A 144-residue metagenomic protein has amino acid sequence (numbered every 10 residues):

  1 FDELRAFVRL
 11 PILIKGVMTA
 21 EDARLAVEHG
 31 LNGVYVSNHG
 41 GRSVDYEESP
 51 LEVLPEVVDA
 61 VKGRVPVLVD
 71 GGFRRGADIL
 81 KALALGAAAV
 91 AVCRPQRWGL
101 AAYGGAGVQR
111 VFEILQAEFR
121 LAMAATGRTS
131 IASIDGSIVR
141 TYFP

Functional and structural regions predicted by a protein language model:
F1-V69, G76-W98: Alpha/beta enzyme core
G71-G72, G127: Alpha-helical hinge/cap motifs
Q96-R97, G104-P144: C-terminal extensions of enzymes
